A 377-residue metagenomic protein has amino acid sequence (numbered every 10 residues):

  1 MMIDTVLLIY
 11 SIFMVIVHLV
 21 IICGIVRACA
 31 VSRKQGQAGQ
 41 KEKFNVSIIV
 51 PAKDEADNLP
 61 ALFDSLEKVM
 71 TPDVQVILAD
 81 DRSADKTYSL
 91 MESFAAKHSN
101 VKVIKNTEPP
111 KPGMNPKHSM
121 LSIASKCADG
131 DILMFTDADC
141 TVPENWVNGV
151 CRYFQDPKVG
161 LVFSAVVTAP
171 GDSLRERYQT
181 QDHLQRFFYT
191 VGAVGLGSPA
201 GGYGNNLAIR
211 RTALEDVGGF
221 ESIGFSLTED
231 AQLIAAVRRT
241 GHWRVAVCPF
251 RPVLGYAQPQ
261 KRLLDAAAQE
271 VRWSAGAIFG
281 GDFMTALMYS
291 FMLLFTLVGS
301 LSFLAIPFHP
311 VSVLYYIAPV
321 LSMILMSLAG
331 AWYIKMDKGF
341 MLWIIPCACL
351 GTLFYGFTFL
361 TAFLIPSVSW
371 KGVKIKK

Functional and structural regions predicted by a protein language model:
M1-E42, T180: N-terminal membrane-anchoring/stem segments of glycan-assembly enzymes
R27, A38-Q40, T285-S367: Membrane-embedded multi-pass helical conduit in multi-pass membrane proteins, especially envelope-biosynthetic
F44-S47, Q75: Cell-envelope/extracellular polymer assembly enzymes that use nucleotide-activated donors
D64-D73: Short, acidic, metal-binding catalytic loop of nucleotide-sugar glycosyltransferases
D80-L90, E108, C140: A conserved acidic beta->alpha catalytic loop
K86, A138-Y153: Acidic donor-binding/catalytic loop of UDP-sugar-dependent glycosyltransferases, especially processive GT2
L133: Short aromatic/hydrophobic "clamp" motif used to bind/position activated sugar donors
F154-F187, T212-E215, F220-T285: Catalytic donor/gating beta->alpha subdomain of glycosyltransferases that bind UDP-sugars
